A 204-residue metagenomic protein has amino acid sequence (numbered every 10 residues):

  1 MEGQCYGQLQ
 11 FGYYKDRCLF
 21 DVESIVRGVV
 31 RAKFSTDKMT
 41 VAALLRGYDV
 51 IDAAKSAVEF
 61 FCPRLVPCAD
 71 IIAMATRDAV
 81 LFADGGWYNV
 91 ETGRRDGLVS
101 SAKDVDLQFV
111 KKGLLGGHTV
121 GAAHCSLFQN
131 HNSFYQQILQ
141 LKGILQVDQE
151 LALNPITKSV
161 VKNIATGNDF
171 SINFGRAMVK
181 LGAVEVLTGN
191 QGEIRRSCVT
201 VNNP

Functional and structural regions predicted by a protein language model:
M1-P204: Catalytic cores of secreted/periplasmic or lumenal enzymes
